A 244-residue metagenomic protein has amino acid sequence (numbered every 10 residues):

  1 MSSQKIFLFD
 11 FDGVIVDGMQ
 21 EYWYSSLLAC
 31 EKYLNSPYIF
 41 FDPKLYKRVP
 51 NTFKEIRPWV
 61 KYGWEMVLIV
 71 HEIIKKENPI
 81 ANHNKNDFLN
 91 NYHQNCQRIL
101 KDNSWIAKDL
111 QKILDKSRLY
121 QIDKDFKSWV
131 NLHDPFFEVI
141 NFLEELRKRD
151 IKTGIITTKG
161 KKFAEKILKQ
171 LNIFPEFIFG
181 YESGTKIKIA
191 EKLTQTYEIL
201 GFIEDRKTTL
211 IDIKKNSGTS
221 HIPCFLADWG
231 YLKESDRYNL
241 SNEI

Functional and structural regions predicted by a protein language model:
S2-L8: Extreme N-terminal starter segment of soluble prokaryotic enzymes
L8, G154, F179, G201-I203 (+1 more regions): Hydrophobic/aromatic beta-strand patches that form the interior of the parallel beta-sheet core in alpha/beta enzyme
V14-Q170: Alpha-helical substrate-recognition element adjacent to the catalytic core
M19, Y24, K162-Q170, I189-K192 (+2 more regions): A short acidic (Asp/Glu
L143-K148, T194, K214-G218: Surface-exposed amphipathic alpha-helices with a cationic face
K148-D150, N172-I173, Y197, T219 (+1 more regions): Short, well-ordered coil/turn elements that cap or connect secondary structure elements
T158, G201-I244: Acidic, Mg2+-coordinating phosphoryl-transfer loop and its flanking beta/alpha structural elements, shared across
K162-E204: Extended hydrophobic/aromatic segments used for targeting, binding, or gating
